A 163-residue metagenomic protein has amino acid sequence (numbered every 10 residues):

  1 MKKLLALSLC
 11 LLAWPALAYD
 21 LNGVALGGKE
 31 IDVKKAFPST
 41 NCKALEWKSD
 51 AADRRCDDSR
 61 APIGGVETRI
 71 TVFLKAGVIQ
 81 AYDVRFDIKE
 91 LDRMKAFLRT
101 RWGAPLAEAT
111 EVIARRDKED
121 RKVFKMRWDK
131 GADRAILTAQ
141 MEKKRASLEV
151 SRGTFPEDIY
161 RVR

Functional and structural regions predicted by a protein language model:
M1-L4: Positively charged n-region of N-terminal signal peptides that target proteins for export
A6-L9: Sec-dependent N-terminal signal peptides
A13-P15: N-terminal signal peptide c-region/cleavage motif recognized by signal peptidases
A18-D53, A81-R163: Non-cytosolic coordination micro-motifs
T40-A76: N-terminal, post-signal-peptide region of Sec/Tat-exported proteins
